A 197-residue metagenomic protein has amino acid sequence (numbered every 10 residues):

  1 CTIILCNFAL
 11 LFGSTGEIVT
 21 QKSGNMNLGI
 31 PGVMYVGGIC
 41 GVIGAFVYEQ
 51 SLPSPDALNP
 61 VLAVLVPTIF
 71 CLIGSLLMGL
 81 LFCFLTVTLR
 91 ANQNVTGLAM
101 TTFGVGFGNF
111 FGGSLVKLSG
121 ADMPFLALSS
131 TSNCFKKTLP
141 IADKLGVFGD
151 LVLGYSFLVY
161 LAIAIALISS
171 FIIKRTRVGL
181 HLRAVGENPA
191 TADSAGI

Functional and structural regions predicted by a protein language model:
C1-G13, M26, C40, E49-V66: Membrane-interfacial amphipathic/re-entrant helices at transmembrane-helix boundaries
G13, G38-V42, V105-N109, V159-S170: Hydrophobic core segments of alpha-helical transmembrane domains in multi-pass membrane transport and ion-translocation
V19, I43, V47, L80 (+3 more regions): Membrane-interface helix caps of multi-pass small-molecule transporters
V19-C40, L65, V87-M100, H181: Short, non-helical or kinked segments that cap or interrupt transmembrane helices
S54-F107: Alpha-helical transmembrane segments within multi-pass membrane transporters and channels
T88-V116, G120-T131, A162: Pore- or pathway-lining transmembrane helices of multi-pass membrane proteins that form conduits for solutes/ions
L139-R183: Alpha-helical transmembrane segments of multi-pass integral membrane proteins
